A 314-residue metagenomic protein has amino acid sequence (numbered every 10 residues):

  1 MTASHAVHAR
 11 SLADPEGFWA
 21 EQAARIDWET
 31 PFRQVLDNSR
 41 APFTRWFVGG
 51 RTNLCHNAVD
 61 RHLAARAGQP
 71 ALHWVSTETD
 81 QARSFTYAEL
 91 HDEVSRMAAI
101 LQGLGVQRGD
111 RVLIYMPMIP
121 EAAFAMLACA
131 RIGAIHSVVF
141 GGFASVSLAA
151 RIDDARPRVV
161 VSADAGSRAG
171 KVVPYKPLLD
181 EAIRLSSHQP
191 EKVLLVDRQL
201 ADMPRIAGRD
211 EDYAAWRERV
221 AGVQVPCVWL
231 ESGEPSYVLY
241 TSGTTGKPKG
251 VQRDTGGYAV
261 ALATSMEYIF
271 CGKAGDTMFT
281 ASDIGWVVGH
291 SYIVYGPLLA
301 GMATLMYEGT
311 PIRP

Functional and structural regions predicted by a protein language model:
R10-R33, G50-H73: A short N-terminal helical cap/helix-turn-helix that marks the beginning of AMP-binding/adenylate-forming
L36, A58-F85, V196-A207: AMP-dependent adenylate-forming
C55-H56, L72-L127, A144, L148-A149 (+2 more regions): Conserved AMP-binding/adenylate-forming core of the ANL superfamily
G68-P70, V193-L195, A207-Y240, K247 (+3 more regions): Conserved pre-ATP/AMP-binding loop-to-beta segment of ANL
T79-Q81, V238-G250, M266: Conserved adenylation A10 loop of the ANL superfamily
A98, R111, P117-S145, A155-V160 (+2 more regions): A short helix-loop-beta submotif of the ANL/AMP-binding
L127, R131-A215: Structural core segment of the AMP-binding/adenylate-forming
A259-T277, V287-P314: Conserved AMP-binding/adenylation subdomain of ANL enzymes
